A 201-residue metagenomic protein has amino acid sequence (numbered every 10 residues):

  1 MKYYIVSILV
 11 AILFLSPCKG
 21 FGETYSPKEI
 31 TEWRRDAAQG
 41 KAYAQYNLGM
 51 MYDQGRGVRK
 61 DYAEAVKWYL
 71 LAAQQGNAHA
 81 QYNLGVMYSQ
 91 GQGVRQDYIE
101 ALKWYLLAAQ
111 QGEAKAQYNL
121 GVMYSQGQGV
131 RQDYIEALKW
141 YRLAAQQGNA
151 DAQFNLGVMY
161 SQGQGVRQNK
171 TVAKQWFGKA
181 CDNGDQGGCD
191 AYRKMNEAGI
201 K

Functional and structural regions predicted by a protein language model:
M1-Y4: Positively charged n-region of N-terminal signal peptides that target proteins for export
S7-S16: Bacterial N-terminal signal peptides
F21-Y52: N-terminal segments that cap or nucleate solenoid repeat domains
T24-Y25, K174-K201: Terminal, low-structured helical/coil segments at or just beyond the last alpha-helical repeat
W33, A38-K41, Q54-R56, D61 (+14 more regions): Short helix-capping/linker turns of helical repeat alpha-solenoids
N47-Q54, N83-Q90, N119-Q126, N155-Q162 (+1 more regions): Hydrophobic face of amphipathic alpha-helices that form TPR/SEL1-like repeat modules and related alpha-solenoid
